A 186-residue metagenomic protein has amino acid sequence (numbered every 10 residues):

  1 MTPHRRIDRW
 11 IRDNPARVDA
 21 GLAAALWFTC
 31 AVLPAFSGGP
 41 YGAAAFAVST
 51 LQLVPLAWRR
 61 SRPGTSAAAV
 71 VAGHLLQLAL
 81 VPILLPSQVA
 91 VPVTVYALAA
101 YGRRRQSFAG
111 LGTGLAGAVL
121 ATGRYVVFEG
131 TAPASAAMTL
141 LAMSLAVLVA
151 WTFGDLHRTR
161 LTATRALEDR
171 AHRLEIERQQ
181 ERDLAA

Functional and structural regions predicted by a protein language model:
M1-A23, G130-A186: Charged, elongated alpha-helical coiled-coil/linker "stalk" segments that transmit conformational signals and mediate
P15, D19-A23, A45, S49 (+6 more regions): Residue-level signature of transmembrane alpha-helical entry/exit and packing/kink sites in multi-pass membrane
A16-C30, V48-V54, G64-A72, G112-G117: Alpha-helical transmembrane segments
F28-A31, L53-V54, A72-L76, Y96-A97 (+2 more regions): Alpha-helical transmembrane segments of multipass membrane proteins
A31-V48, I83, L120-L145: Alpha-helical transmembrane segments and their interfaces in multipass membrane proteins
S37-A44, R62-A69, L76-V91, A142: Subset of alpha-helical transmembrane segments and adjacent helix-loop junctions that display helix-helix
V71-V81, Q106-S135: Hydrophobic transmembrane alpha-helices
A79-L85, V89-L111: Juxtamembrane segments at transmembrane-helix boundaries in multi-pass signal-transduction membrane proteins
